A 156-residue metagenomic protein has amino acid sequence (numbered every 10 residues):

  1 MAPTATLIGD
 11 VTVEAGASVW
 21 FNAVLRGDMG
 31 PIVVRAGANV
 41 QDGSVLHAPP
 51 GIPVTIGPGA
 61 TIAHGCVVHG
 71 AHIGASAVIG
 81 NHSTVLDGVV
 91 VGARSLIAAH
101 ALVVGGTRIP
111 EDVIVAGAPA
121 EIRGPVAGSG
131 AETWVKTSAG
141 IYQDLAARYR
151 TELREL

Functional and structural regions predicted by a protein language model:
M1-S18, N22-V24, D28, G37 (+2 more regions): Extended, small-residue-rich solenoid/repeat segments and analogous flexible loops that form exposed scaffolds
D28-A36, D42-S44, A48-P58, A63-L156: Glycine-rich hexapeptide-repeat left-handed beta-helix
